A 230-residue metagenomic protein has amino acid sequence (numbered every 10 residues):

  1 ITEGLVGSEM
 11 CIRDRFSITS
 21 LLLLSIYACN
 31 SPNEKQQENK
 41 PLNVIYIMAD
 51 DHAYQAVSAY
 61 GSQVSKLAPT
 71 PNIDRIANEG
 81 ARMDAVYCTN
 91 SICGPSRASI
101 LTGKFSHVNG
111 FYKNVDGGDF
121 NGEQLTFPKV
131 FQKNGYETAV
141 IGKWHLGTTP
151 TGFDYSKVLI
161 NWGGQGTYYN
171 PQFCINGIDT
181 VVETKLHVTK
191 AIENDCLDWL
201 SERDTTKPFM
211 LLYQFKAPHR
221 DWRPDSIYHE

Functional and structural regions predicted by a protein language model:
I1-D14: Single conserved hydrophobic/aromatic residue that forms the stacking wall/gate of nucleotide- or nucleobase-binding
F16-T19, C29-E230: Formylglycine-dependent sulfatase
